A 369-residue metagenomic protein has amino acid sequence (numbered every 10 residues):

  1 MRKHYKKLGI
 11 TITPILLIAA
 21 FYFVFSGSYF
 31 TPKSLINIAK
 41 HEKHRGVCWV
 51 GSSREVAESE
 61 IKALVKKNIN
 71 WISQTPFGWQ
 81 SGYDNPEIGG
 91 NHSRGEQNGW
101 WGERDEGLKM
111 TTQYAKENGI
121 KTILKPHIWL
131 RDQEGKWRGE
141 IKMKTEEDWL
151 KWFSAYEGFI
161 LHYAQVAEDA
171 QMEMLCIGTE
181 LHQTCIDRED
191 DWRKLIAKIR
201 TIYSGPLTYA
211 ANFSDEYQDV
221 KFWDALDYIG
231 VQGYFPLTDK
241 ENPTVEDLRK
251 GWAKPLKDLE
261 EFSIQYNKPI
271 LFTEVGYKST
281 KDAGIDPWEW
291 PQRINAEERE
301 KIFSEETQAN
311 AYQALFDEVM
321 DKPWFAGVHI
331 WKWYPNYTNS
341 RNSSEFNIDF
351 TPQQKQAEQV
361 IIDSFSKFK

Functional and structural regions predicted by a protein language model:
M1-L17: N-terminal Sec-pathway targeting helices
G27-K66, T75: Boundary/entry segment of secreted carbohydrate-active catalytic domains
L35, E297, E306-A314, E318 (+1 more regions): Aromatic-rich peripheral "rim/lid" segments of glycoside hydrolase catalytic domains that contact and position glycan
G51-K66, G89-E117, G158: Aromatic- and glycine-enriched glycan-recognition loops and surfaces that form the carbohydrate-binding subsites
G51-V65, F153-V166, N212-F222, A309-E318: Short, acidic/polar
N70-P86, G102-C185, W333-N336: Substrate-binding cleft and catalytic face of glycoside hydrolase catalytic domains, especially the flexible beta-alpha
G102-E106, M110-Q113, E117-N118, K125 (+8 more regions): Glycoside hydrolase catalytic-domain groove-lining segments
F159, M174, D187-Y209: Active-site neighborhood of glycoside hydrolase catalytic domains
